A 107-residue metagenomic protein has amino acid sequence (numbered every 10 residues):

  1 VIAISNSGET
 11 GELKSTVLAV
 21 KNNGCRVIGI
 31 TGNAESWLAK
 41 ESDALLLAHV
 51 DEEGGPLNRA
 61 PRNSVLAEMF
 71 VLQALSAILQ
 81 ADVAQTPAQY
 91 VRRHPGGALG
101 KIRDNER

Functional and structural regions predicted by a protein language model:
V1-V83: Glycine-rich phosphate-binding loops that contact phosphosugars or nucleotide phosphates
K40, G54-G55, I78-R107: Internal, active-site/partner-interface "lid" segment
